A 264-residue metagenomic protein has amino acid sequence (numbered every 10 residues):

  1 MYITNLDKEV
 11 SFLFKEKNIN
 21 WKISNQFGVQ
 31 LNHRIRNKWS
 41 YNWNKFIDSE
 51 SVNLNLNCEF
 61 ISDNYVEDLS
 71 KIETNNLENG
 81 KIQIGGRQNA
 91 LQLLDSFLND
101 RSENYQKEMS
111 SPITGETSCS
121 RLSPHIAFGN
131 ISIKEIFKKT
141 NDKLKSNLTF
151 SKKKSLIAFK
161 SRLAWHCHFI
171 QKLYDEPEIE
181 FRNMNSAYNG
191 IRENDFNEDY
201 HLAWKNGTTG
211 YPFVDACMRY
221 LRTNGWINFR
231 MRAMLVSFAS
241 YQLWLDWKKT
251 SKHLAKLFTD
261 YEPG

Functional and structural regions predicted by a protein language model:
M1-K160, I170: Active-site "lid/cap" and pocket-lining segments within catalytic core domains
R121-G264: Active-site-proximal binding-pocket segments
